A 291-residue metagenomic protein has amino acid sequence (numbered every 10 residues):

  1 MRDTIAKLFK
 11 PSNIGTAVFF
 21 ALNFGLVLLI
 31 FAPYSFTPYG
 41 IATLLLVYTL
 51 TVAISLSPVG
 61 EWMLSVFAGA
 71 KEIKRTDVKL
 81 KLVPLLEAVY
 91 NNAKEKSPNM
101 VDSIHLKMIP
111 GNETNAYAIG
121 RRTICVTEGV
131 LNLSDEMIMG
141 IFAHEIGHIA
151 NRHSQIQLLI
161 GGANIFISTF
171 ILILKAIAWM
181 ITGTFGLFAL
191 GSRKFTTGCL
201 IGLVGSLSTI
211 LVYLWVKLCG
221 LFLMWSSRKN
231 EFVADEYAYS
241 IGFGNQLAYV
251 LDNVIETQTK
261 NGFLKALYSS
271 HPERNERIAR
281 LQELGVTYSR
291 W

Functional and structural regions predicted by a protein language model:
M1-T114, N164-K229, E256-K260, L284-W291: Hydrophobic or amphipathic, alpha-helical segments that drive membrane association/targeting
E61, V126, H144, A234 (+1 more regions): Residue-level signature of catalytic and energy-coupling elements of molecular machines, predominantly ATP/GTP-dependent
S103-H105, L159-I160, G244-V254: Acidic/histidine metal-binding catalytic segments
N115-R122: A short, glycine/Asx- and small/polar-enriched loop/turn that sits immediately N-terminal to a beta-strand
C125-G140: Short pre-active-site segment immediately N-terminal to the catalytic Zn-binding motif
V130, I146-I165, F243-G244: Catalytic Zn2+-binding segment of zinc metalloproteases
F142-A150, V233, Y237: Active-site His/Glu-centered metal-binding helix of metallohydrolases
S226-N230, F243-A248, Y268-W291: Pan-zinc metallopeptidase signature
